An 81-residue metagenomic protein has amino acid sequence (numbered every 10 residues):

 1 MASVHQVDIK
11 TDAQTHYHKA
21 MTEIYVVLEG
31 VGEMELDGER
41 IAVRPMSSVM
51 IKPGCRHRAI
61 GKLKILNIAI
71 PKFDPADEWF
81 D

Functional and structural regions predicted by a protein language model:
M1-T15, M21, I68, D77-W79: A short glycine-rich, His/Asp/Glu-containing loop-to-beta-strand
H5, L28-E29, R44-P45, G61: A cytosolic small-molecule/anion-sensing beta-strand core signal
I9-T11, P45, P53, I70: Active-site donor-binding loop signature of nucleotide-sugar glycosyltransferases
H18-A20, G61-K62: Short glycine/proline-enriched turns and hinge-like loops at secondary-structure junctions
A20-G32, D37: Glycine- and acidic-residue-biased ligand/ion/polar-headgroup-sensing regions
I24, R40-A42, R56, K62: Well-ordered beta-strand positions in beta-sheet-rich domains
G38-G54: Short acidic-glycine-tyrosine-enriched beta hairpin
P53-E78: Ligand-binding loop in jelly-roll beta-barrel domains
